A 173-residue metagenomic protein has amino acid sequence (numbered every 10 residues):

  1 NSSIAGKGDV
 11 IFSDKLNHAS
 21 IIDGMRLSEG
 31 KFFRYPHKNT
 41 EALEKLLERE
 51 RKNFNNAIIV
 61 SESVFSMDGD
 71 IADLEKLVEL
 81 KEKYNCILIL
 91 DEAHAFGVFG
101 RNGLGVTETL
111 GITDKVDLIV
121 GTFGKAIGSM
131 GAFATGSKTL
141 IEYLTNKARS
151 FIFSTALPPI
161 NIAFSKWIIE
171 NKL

Functional and structural regions predicted by a protein language model:
S2-A19: Conserved PLP-anchoring active-site segment centered on the Schiff-base-forming lysine
K7, L27-E29, K115: Short, structured coil segments at secondary-structure junctions
G8-V10, K31-F32, M130-G131: Short active-site oxyanion
A19, T40-E41, S63-D68, A95-V98 (+1 more regions): Short, small-residue-enriched loops and turns at beta-alpha junctions that line or gate enzyme active sites
F33-L90: Active-site phosphate-binding strand-loop segment of PLP-dependent enzymes
N85, L104-F123, E142-N146: Conserved active-site segment immediately N-terminal to the catalytic lysine that forms the internal aldimine
L118-V120, M130-K172: Conserved core segment of the aminotransferase class I/II
